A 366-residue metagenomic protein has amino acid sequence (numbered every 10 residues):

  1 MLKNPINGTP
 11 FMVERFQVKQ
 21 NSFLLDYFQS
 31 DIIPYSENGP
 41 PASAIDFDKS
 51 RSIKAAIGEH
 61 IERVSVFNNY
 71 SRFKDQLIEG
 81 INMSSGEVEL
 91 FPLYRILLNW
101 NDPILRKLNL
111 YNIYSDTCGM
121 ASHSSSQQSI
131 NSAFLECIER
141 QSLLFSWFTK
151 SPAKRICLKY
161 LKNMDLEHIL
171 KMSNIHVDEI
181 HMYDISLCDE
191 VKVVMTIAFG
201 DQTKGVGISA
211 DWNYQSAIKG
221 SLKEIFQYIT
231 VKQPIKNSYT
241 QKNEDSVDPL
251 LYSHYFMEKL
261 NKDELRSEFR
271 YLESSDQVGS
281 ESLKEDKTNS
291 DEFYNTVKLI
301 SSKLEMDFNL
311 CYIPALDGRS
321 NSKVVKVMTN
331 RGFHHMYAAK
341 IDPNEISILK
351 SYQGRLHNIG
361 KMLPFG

Functional and structural regions predicted by a protein language model:
M1-G366: Helix-biased "structured C-terminal domain" signature
